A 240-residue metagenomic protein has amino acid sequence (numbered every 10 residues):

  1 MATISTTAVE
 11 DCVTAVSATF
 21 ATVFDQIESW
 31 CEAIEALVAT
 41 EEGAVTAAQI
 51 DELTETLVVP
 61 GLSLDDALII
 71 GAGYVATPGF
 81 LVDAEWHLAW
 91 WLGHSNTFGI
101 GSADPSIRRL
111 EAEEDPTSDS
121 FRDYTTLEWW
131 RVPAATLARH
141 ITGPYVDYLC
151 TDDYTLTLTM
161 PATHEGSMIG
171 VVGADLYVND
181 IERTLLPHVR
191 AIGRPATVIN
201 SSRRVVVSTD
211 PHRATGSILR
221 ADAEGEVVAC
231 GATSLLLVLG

Functional and structural regions predicted by a protein language model:
M1-A48, Y154-T155: Juxtamembrane extracytoplasmic/periplasmic/luminal helical "stalk" adjacent to the first N-terminal
E10, F24, E28, A47-L62 (+1 more regions): Short amphipathic alpha-helical segments
G61, L68-G79, R194-V198: Short, hydrophobic-rich beta-strand element in sensory/regulatory alpha-beta domains
I70-A135, V207-T209: Extracellular/periplasmic ligand-sensing ectodomains of membrane signal-transduction proteins
T125-C150, V178-V189: Short, basic/aromatic recognition patches
T151-L185, L237-L239: Conserved beta-strands of PAS-like sensory domains
L176-V205: Solvent-exposed, extracytoplasmic
P211-G240: Extracellular/periplasmic juxtamembrane segments that couple receptor/chemosensory ectodomains to their
